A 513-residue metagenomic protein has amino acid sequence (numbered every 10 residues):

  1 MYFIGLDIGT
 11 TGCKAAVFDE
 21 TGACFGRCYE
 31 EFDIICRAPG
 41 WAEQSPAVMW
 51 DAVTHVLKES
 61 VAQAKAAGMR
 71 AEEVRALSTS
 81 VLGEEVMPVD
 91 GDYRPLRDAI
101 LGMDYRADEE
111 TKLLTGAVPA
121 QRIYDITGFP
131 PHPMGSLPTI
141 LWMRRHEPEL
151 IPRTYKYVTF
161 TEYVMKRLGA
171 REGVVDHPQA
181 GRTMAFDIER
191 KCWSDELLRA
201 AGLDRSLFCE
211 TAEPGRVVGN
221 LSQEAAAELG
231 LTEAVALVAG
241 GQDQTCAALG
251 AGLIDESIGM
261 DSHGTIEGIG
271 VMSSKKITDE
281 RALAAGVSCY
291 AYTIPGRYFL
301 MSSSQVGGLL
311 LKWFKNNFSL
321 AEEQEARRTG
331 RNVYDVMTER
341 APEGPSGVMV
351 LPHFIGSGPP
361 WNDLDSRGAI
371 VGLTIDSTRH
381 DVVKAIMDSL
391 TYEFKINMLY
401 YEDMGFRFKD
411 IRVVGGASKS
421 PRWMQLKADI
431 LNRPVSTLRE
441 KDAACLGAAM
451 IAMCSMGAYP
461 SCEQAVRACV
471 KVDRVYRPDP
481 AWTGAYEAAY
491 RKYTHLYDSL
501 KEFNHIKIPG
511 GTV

Functional and structural regions predicted by a protein language model:
M1-D98, D125, A226-A227, L231-A236 (+3 more regions): N-terminal glycine/serine-rich phosphate-binding loop of ATP-dependent small-molecule kinases, especially carbohydrate
F3-G5, V17, T115-G128, H132 (+5 more regions): Active-site core segments that coordinate phosphate-bearing ligands/cofactors across diverse enzyme families
G22, P95-A117, Q121-I123, R379: Glycine/GP-enriched mid-protein hinge/lid loop-to-helix segment characteristic of carbohydrate kinases
G22, S45, L77, D104 (+3 more regions): Residue-level signal for inorganic ion chemistry
E30-E31, G102, Q305: A generic structural motif
A64-G102, P130-M134, M165-D187, E210-E213 (+1 more regions): Short beta-strand-loop/turn "lid" adjacent to the catalytic site in phosphate-handling enzymes
G68-A71, S80, R205, L253 (+1 more regions): Alpha-helix termination/capping residues and helix-transition junctions
M87, E109-L113, A247-L249: Pocket-flanking alpha-helical
